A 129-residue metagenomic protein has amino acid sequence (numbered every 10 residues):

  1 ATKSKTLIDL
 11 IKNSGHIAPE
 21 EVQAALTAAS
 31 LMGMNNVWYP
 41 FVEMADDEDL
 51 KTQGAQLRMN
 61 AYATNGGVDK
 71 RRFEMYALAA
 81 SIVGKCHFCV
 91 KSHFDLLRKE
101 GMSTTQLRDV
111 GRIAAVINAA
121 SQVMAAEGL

Functional and structural regions predicted by a protein language model:
A1-L129: Hydrophobic alpha-helical segments
